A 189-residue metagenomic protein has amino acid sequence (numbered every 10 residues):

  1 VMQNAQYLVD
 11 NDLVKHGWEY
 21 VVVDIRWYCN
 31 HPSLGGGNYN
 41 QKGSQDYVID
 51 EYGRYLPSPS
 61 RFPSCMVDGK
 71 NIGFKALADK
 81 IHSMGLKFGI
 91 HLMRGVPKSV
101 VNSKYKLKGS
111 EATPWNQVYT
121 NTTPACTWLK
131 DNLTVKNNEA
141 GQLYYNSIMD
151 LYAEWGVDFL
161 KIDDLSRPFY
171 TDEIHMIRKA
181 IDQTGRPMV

Functional and structural regions predicted by a protein language model:
Q3-A153, V157-F159, D164: Aromatic-lined carbohydrate-binding/catalytic grooves of carbohydrate-active enzymes
K75-H82, F169-V189: Active-site-proximal helices and loops of the catalytic beta/alpha 8
